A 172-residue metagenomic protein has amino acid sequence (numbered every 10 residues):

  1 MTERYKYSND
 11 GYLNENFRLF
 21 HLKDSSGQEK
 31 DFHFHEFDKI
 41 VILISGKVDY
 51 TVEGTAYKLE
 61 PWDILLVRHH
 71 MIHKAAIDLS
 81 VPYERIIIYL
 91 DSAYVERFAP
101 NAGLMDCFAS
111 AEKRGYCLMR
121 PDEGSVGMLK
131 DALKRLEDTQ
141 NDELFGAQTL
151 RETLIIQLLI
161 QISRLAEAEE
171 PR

Functional and structural regions predicted by a protein language model:
M1-I64, M71, G103-C107, K113-C117: Generic protein-terminus/edge-of-domain signal
T2-R18, A76-D138, R164-A168: A hydrophobic/aromatic-rich effector-binding and dimerization subdomain of bacterial HTH-type transcriptional regulators
K39-I42, M128-R135, L154, L158-Q161: Amphipathic, well-ordered alpha-helical segments in soluble domains
S45, H69, L90-S92: Residues immediately flanking
G127, F145-T153: Short, solvent-exposed positions on alpha-helices
R135-A147, L159-R172: Basic, amphipathic alpha-helical hairpins
